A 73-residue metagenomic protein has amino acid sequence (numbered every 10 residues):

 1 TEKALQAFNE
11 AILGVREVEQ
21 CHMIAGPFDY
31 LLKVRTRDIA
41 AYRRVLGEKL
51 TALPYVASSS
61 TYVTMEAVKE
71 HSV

Functional and structural regions predicted by a protein language model:
T1-V73: A compositional/biophysical signature of low hydrophobicity enriched in polar/charged and small residues
